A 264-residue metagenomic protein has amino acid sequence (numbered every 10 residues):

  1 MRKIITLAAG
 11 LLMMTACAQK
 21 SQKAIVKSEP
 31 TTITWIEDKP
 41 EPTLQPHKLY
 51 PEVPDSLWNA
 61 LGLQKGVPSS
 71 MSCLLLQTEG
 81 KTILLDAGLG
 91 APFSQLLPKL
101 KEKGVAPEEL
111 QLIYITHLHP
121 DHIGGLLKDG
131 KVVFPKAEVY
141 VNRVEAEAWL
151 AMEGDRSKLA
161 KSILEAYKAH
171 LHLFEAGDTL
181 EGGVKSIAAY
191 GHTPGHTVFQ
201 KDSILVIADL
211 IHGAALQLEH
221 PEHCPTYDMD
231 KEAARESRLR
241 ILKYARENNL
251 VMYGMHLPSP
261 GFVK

Functional and structural regions predicted by a protein language model:
R2-L7: Sec-dependent signal peptide recognition, specifically the positively charged N-region followed immediately by
T15-A16: C-terminal motif of bacterial Sec signal peptides marking the signal peptidase cleavage site
K23-E102, V198-L210: Conserved beta-strand hairpin/beta-sheet module of binuclear metal-dependent hydrolase folds, prominently
K27, P135-A188, A233-N249: Metallo-beta-lactamase
L84-A87, Q111-D121, Y140-N142, A188-G191 (+4 more regions): Active-site neighborhood of phospho(di)ester-bond hydrolases with catalytic His/Asp-centered motifs
G88-Y167: Active-site HxH/HxHxD metal-binding segment of metal-dependent hydrolases
K185-V198: Active-site glycine- and acidic-residue-rich loops that bind and position anionic ligands or nucleotide-like cofactors
P194, I204-K264: Cap/insert and terminal regions of metallo-dependent hydrolase folds
